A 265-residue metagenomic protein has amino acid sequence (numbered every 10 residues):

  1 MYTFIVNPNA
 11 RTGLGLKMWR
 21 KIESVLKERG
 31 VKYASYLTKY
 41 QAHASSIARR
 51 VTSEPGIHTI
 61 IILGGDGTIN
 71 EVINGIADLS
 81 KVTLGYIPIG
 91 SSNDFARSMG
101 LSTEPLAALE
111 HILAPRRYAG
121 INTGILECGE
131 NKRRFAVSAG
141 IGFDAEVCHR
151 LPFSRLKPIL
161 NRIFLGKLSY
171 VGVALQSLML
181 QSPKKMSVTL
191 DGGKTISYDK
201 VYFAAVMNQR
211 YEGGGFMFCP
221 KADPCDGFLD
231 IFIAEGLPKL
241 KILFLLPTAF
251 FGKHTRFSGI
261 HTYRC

Functional and structural regions predicted by a protein language model:
M1-I60, A107: ATP/NTP phosphate-donor binding region
T3, L63, N70: Active-site-proximal cofactor/substrate-binding loop regions of enzyme domains
I5, R29, D78-T83, I87-Y202: Catalytic core of DAGKc-family lipid kinases
P8, L63-G65, I89: Glycine-rich beta-strand-to-loop/alpha-helix junction loops that act as flexible
G15, L190-G192, Y198, M217-C265: ATP/nucleoside-binding phosphotransfer catalytic cores, i.e., glycine-rich phosphate-binding loops
L16-M18, I73-I76, R97-M99, M217-F218: Short amphipathic alpha-helical segments
T68-S80: Short Gly/Thr/Asp-enriched flexible loops that form oxyanion-binding sites at enzyme active sites
D144, F203-C219: Glycine-rich phosphate/pyrophosphate-binding beta-alpha loops
